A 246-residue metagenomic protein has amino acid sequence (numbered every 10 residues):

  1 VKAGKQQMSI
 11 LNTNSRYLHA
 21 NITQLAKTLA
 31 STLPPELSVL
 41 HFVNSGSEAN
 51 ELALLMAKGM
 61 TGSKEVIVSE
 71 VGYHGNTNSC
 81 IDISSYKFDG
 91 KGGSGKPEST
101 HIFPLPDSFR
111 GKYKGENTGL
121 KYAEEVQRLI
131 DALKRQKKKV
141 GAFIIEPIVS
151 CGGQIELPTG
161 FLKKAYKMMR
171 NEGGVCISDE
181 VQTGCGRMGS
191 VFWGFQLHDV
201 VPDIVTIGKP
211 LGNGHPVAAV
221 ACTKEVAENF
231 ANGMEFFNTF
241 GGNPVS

Functional and structural regions predicted by a protein language model:
V1-S246: Conserved N-terminal phosphate-binding loop of PLP-dependent enzymes in the Aspartate aminotransferase
